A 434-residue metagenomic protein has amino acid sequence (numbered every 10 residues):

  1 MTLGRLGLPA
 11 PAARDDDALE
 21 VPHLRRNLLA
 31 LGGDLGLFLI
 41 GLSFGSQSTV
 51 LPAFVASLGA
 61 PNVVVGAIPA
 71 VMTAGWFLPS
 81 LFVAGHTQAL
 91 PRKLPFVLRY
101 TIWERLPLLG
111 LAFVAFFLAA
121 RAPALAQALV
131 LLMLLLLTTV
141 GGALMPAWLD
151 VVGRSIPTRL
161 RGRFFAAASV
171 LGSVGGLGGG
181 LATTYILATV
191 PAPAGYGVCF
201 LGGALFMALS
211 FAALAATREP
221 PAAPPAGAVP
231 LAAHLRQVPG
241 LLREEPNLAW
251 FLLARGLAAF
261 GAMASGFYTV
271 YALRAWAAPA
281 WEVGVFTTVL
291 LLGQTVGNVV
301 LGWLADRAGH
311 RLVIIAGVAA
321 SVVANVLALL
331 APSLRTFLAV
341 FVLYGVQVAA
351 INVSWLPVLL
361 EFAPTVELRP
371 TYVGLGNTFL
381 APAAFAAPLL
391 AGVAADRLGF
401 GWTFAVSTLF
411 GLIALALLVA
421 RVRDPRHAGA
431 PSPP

Functional and structural regions predicted by a protein language model:
T2-L78, T87, E104, N247-F286: Helix-loop boundary and gating motifs at the non-cytosolic
L29-S48, I68-Q88, P95, Y100-L106 (+5 more regions): Substrate-agnostic recognition of the 12-TM MFS/MFS-like secondary transporter fold
G59, V114-A115, A277, G309 (+1 more regions): Helix-breaking motifs and short loop linkers at transmembrane-helix boundaries and internal kinks in secondary membrane
P95-L111, L201-A204, L312-L327, T408: Structural signature of the two symmetry-related core transmembrane helices
G110-L111, L118, L137, L214 (+3 more regions): MFS-fold secondary transporters
F113-M133, L329-V340: Helix-loop junctions at membrane interfaces in 12-TM secondary transporters
F211-G227, V419-P431: Helix-loop junctions on the cytosolic side of multi-pass membrane transporters, especially the intracellular loop
R311-N352: C-terminal transmembrane helical hairpin of 12-TM major facilitator-type secondary transporters
